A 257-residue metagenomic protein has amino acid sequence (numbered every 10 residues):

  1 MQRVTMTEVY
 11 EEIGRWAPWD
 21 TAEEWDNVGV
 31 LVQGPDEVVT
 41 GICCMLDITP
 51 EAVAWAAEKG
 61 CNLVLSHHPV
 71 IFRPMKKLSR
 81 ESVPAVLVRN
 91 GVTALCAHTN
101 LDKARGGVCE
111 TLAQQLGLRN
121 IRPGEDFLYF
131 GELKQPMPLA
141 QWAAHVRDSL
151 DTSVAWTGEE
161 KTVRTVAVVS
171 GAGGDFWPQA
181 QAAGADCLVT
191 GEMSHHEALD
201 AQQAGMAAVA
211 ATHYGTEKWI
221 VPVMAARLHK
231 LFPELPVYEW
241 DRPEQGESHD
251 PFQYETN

Functional and structural regions predicted by a protein language model:
M1-N257: Hydrophobic structural segments
